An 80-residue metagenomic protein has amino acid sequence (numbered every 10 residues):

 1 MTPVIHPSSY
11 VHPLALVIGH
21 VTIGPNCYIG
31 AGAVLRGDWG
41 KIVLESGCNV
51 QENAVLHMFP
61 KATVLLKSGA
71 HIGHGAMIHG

Functional and structural regions predicted by a protein language model:
P3, K41-V43, V64: Surface-exposed loop/turn motifs in large extracellular/passenger domains
P7, H12-P13, I18-G19, G24-P25 (+8 more regions): Left-handed beta-helix
